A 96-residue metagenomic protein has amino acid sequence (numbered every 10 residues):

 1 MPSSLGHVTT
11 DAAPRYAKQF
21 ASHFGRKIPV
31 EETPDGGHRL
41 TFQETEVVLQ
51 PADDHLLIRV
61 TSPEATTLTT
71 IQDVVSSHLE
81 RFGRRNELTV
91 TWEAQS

Functional and structural regions predicted by a protein language model:
M1-A13: Terminal, regulation- and interaction-focused segments at domain boundaries
S3, D35-R39, D53-L57: A generic structural signal for beta-strand entry/edge sites
T9-A12, E32, Q50, S77-E80 (+1 more regions): Charged, terminal alpha-helix-loop-beta segments that serve as non-catalytic nucleic-acid engagement and/or assembly
A13-G25: Amphipathic alpha-helical segments
H23-R26, V74-S76: Short, solvent-exposed amphipathic alpha-helical segments in soluble enzyme and RNA/protein-processing domains
R26-E44: Ser/Thr-rich, low-complexity intrinsically disordered terminal regions
V47-S62: Beta-strand/loop substructures that line and gate deep hydrophobic ligand-binding cavities in soluble
V60-S96: C-terminal structural segments of small proteins and small subunits
